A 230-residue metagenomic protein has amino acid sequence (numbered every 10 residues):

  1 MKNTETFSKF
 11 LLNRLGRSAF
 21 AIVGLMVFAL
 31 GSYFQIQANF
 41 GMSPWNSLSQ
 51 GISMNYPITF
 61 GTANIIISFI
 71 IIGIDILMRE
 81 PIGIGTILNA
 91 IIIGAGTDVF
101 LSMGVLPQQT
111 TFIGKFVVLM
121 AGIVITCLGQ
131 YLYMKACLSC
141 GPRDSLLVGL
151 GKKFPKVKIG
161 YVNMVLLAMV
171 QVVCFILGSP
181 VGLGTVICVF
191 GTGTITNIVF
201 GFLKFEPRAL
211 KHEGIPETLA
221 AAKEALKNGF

Functional and structural regions predicted by a protein language model:
K2-F230: Core subunits and conserved enzymes of cellular information-processing and envelope-translocation systems across
